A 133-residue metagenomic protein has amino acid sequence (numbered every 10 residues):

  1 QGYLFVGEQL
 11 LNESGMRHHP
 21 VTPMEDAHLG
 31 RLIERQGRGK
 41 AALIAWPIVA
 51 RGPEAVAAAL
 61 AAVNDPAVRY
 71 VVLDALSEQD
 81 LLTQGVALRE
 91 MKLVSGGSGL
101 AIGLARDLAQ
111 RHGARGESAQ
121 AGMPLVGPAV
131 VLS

Functional and structural regions predicted by a protein language model:
Q1-L81: Cap/lid and interdomain-hinge subdomains that line or gate substrate/regulatory clefts in soluble alpha/beta enzymes
L32-K40, A62-P66, A87, M91 (+3 more regions): Change "in soluble alpha/beta enzymes" to "in soluble alpha/beta proteins
D80-T83, G103-L104: Phosphate- and divalent-cation-binding pockets in alpha/beta enzyme and binding domains that engage nucleotide-derived
R89-S133: Acidic, glycine-rich loop-and-beta core segments that form the ion-binding/anion-interacting portion of active sites
